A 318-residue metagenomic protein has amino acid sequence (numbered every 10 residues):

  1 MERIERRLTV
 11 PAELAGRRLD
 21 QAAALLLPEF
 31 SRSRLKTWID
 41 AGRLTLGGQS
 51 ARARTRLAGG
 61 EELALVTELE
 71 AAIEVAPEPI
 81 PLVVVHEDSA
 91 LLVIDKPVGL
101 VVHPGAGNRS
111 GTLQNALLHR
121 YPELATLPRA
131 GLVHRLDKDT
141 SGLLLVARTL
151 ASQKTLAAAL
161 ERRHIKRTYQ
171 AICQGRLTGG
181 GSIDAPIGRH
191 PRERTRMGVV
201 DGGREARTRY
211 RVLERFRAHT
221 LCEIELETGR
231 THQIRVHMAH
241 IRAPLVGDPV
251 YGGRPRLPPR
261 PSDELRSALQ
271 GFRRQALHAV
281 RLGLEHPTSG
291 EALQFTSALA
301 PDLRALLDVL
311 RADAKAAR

Functional and structural regions predicted by a protein language model:
M1-R318: RNA pseudouridine synthases
